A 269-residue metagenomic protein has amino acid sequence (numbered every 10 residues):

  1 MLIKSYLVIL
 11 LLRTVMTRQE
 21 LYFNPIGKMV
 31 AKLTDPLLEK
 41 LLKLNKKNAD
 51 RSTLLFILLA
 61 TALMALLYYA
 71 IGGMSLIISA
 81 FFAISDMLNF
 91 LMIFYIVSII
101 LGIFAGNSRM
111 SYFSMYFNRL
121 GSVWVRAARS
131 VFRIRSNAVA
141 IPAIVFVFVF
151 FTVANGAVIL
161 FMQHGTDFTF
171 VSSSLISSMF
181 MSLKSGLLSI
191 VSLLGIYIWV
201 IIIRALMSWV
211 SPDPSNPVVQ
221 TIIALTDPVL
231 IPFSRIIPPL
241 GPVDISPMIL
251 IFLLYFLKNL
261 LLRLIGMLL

Functional and structural regions predicted by a protein language model:
M1-L269: Selective transmembrane helix interface/packing segments
